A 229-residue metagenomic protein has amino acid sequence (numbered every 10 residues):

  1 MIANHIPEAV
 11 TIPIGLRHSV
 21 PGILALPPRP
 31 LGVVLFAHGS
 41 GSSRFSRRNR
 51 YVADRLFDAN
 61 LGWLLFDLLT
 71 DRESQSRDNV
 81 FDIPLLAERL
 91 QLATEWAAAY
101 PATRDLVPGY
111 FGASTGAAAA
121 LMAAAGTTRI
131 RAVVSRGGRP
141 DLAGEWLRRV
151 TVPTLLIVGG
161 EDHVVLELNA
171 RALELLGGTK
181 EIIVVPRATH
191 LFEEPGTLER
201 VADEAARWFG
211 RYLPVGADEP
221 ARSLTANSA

Functional and structural regions predicted by a protein language model:
A9-T103, L191-G196, R200: Serine-hydrolase catalytic machinery in alpha/beta-hydrolase-like enzymes
P101-S114: Alpha/beta-hydrolase fold nucleophile elbow
A113-A117, G138, E161: Active-site loop->helix "elbow" adjoining a glycine-rich segment at hydrolase catalytic centers
R129-P140: A conserved short beta-strand
V150-T151, L156-V158: Short beta-strand/loop motif that positions the catalytic acidic residue of the alpha/beta-hydrolase fold
H163-L168: Conserved alpha/beta-hydrolase "acid-adjacent" motif
L176-L191: Catalytic histidine neighborhood in serine/cysteine hydrolases with alpha/beta-hydrolase-type architecture
A188, G196-A229: Catalytic active-site module of serine/aspartate enzymes centered on a nucleophile-bearing elbow/loop
